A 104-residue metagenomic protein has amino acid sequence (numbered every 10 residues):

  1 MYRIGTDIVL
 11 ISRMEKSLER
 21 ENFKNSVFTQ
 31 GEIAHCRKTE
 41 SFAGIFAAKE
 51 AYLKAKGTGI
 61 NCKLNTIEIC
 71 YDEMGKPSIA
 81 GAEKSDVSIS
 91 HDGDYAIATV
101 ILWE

Functional and structural regions predicted by a protein language model:
M1-E104: Core catalytic alpha/beta fold that binds nucleotide/phospho-ligands
